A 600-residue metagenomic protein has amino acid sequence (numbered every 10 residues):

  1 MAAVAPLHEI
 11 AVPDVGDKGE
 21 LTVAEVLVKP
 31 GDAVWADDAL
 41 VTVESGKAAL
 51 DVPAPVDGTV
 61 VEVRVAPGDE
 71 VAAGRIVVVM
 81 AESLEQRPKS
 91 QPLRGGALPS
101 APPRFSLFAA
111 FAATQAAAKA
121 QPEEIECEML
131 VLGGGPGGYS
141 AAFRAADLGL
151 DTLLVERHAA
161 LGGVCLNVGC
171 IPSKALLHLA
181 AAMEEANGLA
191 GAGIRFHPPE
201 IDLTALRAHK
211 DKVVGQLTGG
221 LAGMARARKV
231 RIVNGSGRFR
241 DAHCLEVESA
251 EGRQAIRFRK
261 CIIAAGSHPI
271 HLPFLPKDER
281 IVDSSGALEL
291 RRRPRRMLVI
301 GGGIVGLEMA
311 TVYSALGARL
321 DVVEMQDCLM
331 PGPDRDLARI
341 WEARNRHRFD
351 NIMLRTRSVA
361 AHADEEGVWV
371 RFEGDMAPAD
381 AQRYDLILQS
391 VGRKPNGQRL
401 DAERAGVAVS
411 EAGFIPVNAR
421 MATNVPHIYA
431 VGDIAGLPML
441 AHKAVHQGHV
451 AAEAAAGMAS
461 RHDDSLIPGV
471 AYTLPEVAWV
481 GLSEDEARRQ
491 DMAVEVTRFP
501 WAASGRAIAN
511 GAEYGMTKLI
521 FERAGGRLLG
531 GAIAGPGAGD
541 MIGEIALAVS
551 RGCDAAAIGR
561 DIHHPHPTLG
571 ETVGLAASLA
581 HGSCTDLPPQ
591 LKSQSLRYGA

Functional and structural regions predicted by a protein language model:
M1-T42, G95, S100-A109, E123-E124: Acidic, low-complexity mobile loops and tails
E9-K29, V34-W35, A49-A66, V71-A72 (+2 more regions): Short beta-strand segments of a lipoyl-like beta-sandwich/carrier module
F105-C127, F143-L150, E156-R293, Q326-M330 (+7 more regions): Glycine-rich flavin
A120-G137, R293-G303: Beta1/beta-strand and adjacent pyrophosphate-binding region of the FAD-binding site in flavoprotein oxidoreductases
M129-L132, G237, L245, A255-G266 (+6 more regions): Short hydrophobic core segments
L132, A141, A146-H158, V164 (+5 more regions): Flexible, glycine-rich terminal cap/loop adjacent to redox cofactors in electron-transfer oxidoreductases
A142, A146, A310, S314-A315: Gly/Ala-rich phosphate-binding loop of Rossmann-like dinucleotide-binding domains, activating on the conserved
D278-P294, A381-A455, G543, L547 (+1 more regions): FAD-site-proximal beta/loop scaffold in flavoenzymes
